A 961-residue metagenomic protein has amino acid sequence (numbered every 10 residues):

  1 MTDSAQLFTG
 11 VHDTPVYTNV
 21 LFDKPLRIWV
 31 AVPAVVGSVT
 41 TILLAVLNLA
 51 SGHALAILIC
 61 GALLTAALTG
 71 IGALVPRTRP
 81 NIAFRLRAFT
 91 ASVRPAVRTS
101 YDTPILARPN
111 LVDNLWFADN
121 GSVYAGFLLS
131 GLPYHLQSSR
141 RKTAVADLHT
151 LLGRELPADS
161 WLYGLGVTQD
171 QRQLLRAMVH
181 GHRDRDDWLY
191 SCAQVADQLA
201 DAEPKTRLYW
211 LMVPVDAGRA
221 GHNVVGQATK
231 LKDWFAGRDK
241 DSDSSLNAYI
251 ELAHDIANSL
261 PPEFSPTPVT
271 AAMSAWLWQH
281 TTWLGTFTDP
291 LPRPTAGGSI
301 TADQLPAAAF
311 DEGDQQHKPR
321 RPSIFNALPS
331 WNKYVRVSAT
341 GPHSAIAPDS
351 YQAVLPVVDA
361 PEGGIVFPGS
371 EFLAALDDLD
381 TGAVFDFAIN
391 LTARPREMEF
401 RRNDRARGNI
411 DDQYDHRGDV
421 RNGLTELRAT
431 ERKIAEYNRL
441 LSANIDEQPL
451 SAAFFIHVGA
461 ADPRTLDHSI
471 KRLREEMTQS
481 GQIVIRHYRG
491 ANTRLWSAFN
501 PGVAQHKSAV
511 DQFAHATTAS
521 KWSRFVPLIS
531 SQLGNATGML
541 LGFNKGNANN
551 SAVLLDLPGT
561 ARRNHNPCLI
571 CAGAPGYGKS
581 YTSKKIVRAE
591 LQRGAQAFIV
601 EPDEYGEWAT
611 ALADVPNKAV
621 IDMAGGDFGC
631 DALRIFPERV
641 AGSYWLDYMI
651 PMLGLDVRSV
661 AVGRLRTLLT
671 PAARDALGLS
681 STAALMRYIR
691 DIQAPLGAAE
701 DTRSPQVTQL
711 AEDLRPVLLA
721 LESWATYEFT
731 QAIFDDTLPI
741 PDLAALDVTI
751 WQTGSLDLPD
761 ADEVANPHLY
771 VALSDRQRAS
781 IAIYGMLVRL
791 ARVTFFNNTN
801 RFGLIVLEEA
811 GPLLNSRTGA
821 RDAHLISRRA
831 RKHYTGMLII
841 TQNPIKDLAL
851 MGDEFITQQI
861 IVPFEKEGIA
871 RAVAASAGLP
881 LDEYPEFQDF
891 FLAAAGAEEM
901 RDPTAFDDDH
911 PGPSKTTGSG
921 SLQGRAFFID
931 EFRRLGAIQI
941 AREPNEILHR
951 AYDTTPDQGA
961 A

Functional and structural regions predicted by a protein language model:
M1-P15: Short, charged cytosolic
V16-I42, L132, S139-R141, A146-R154 (+1 more regions): Glycine-rich phosphate-binding loop of nucleotide-binding enzymes
I28, Y414-D415, S551, L557-Y577 (+6 more regions): Conserved P-loop NTPase motor cores
A62-G70, S92-V510: Extended, folded cores of ATP/NTP-driven motor/assembly subunits in large transport and secretion machines
P133, S139, D159-H182, Y190 (+3 more regions): Switch/coupling segment of Walker-type NTPase motor domains
S139-P157, D377, W496-A552, P602 (+4 more regions): P-loop NTPase motor domains
T281-S323, L328-N332, G341-D349, Q479-C568 (+7 more regions): Phosphate-binding P-loop/Walker A region and its immediate neighborhood
S643-A684, D847-A961: P-loop NTPase motor core of the ASCE superfamily
